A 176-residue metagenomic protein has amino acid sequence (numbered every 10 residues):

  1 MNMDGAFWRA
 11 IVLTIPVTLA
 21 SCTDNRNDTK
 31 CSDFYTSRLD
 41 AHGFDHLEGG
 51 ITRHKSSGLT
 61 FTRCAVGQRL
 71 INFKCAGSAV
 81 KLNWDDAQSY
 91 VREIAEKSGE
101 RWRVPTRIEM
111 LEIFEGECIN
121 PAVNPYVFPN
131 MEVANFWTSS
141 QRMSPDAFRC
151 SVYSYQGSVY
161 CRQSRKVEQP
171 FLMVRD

Functional and structural regions predicted by a protein language model:
M1-I11: Bacterial N-terminal signal peptides that target proteins for export
D4, L19-R103, R107-D176: Glycine-aromatic-enriched surface loops/turns that form tight recognition elements
A10-T18: Bacterial N-terminal signal peptides
